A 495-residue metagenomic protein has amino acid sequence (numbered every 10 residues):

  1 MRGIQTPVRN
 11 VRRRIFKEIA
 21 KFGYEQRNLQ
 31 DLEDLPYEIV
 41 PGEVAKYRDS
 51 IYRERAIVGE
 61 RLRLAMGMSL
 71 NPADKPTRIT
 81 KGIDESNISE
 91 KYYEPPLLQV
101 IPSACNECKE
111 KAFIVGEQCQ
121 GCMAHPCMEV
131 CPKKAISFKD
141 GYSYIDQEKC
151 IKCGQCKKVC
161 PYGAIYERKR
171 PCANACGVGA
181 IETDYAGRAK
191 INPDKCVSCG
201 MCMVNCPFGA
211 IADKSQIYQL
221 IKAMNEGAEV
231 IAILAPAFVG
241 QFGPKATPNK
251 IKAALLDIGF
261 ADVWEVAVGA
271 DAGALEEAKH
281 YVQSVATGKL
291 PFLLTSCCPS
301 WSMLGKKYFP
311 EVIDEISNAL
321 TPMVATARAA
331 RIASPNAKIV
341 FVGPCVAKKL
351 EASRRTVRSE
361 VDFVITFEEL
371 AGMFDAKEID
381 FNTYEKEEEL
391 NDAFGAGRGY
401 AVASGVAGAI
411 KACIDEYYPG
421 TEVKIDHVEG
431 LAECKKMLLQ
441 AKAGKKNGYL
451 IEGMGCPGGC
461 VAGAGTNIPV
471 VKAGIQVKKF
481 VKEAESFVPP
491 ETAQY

Functional and structural regions predicted by a protein language model:
M1-A73, D213-Y495: Iron-sulfur-associated redox domains of electron-transfer enzymes in respiratory and anaerobic energy metabolism
E54-E90, L97-L98, C108, C122: Core subunits and conserved enzymes of cellular information-processing and envelope-translocation systems across
N87-G116, K133-K134: N-terminal [4Fe-4S]-dependent radical SAM core
L98, P102-A112, C122-C127, C153-C156 (+3 more regions): Cysteine-cluster motifs in flexible loop/terminal segments that predominantly coordinate metals
V115, D146, N192, L234-A235 (+1 more regions): A secondary-structure boundary/capping signal
C122, I151, E167, V197 (+3 more regions): Residue-level recognition of alpha-helix initiation/capping sites
A124-Q147, I151, Q155-N192, V197 (+1 more regions): Iron-sulfur cluster-binding cysteine motifs and their immediate structural context in ferredoxin-like electron-transfer
